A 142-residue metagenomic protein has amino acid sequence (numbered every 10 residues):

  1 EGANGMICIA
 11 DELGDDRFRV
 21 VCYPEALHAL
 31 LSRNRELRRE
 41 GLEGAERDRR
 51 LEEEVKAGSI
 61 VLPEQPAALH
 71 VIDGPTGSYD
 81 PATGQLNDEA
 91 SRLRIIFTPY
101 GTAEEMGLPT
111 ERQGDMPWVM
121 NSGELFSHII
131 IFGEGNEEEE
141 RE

Functional and structural regions predicted by a protein language model:
E1-E142: Primary mode marks residue(s) on the alpha4-beta5-alpha5 output face of response regulator receiver
